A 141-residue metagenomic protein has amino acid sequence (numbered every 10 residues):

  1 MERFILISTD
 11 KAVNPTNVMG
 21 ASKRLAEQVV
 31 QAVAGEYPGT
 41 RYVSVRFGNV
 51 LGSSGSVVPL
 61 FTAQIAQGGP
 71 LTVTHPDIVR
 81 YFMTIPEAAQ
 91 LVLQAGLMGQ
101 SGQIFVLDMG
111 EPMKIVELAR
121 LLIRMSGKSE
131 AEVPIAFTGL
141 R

Functional and structural regions predicted by a protein language model:
M1-E27, A32-A34: Conserved Rossmann-fold NAD(P)-dependent oxidoreductase catalytic core, especially the SDR/UDP-sugar
K11-V13, N49-G52, I78-R80, G110-M113 (+1 more regions): Conserved nucleotide-binding/hydrolysis micro-motifs of P-loop NTPases
V18-S22, V50, T84: The catalytic Tyr-centered alpha-helix of NAD(P)H-dependent dehydrogenases
G20-L25, L60-F61, L122: Short secondary-structure boundary/capping segments
V29-R80, Q103-I104, I135-T138: Conserved beta-loop-beta element that borders a ligand/cofactor-binding pocket
S53-L60, T74-Q94, M113-L122: Substrate-positioning beta->alpha
Q64, A95-M98: Conserved catalytic core of Hanks-type protein kinase domains
M98-R141: Mid/C-terminal beta-alpha module of Rossmann-like enzyme folds, strongest in SDR-family dehydrogenases/epimerases
